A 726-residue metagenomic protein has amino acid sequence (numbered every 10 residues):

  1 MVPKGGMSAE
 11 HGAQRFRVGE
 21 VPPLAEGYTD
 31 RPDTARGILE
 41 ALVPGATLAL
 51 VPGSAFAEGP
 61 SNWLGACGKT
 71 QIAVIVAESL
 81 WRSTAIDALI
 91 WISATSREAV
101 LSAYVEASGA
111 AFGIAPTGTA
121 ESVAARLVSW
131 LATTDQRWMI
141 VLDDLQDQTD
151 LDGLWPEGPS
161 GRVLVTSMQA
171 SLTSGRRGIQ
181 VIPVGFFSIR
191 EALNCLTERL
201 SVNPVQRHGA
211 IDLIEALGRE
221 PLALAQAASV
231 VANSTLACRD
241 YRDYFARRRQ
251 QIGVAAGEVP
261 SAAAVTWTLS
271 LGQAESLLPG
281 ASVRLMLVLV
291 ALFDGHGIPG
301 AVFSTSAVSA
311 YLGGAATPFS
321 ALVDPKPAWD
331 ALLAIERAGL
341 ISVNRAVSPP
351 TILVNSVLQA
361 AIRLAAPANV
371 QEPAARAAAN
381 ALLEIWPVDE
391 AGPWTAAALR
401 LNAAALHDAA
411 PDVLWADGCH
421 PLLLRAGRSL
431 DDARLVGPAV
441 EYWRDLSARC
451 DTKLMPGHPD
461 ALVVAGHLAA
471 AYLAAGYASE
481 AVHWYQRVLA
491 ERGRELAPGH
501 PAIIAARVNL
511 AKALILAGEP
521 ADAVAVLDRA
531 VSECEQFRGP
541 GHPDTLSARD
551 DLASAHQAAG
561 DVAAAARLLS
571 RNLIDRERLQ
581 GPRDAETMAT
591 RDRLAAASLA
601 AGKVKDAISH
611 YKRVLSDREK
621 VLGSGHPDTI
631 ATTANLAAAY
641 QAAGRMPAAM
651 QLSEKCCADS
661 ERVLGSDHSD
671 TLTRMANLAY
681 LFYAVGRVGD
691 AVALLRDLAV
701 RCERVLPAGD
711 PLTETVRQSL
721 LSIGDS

Functional and structural regions predicted by a protein language model:
M1-A448, V463-H467, Y472-A490, L514-E519 (+3 more regions): Aliphatic-rich helical/repeat scaffold segments used for oligomerization and domain docking
T351, A396, A416-H420, A439 (+13 more regions): Residues that mark the junctions of alpha-helical repeat units in TPR/alpha-solenoid scaffolds
A375-N380, V692-V705: TPR/TPR-like (Sel1-like) alpha-helical repeat modules
V413-L414, T452-P456, R494-P498, Q536-P540 (+6 more regions): Short coil/turn linkers that connect adjacent helices within long alpha-helical scaffolds, especially alpha-solenoid
P421-D432, P459-A474, P501-L516, P543-A558 (+4 more regions): Conserved alpha-helical positions within TPR/SEL1-like repeat arrays
